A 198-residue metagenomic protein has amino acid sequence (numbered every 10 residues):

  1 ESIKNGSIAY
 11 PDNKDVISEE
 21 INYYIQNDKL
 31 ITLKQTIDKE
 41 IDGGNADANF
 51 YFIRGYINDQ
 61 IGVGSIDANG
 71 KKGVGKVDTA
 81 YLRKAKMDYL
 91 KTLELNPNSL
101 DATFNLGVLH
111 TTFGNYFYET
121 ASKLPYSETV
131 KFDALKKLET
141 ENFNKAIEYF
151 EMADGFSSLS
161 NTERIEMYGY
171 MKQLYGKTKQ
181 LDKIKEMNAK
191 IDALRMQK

Functional and structural regions predicted by a protein language model:
G6, K39-E40, K91-T92, A153 (+1 more regions): Canonical positions in the second alpha-helix
A9, G43, L95, F156-S160 (+1 more regions): Structural marker of alpha-solenoid helical repeat scaffolds
E20, R54, I61, L106 (+2 more regions): Structural register within alpha-helical repeat arrays
Y24, N58, S65, H110 (+3 more regions): Residue at a conserved register position within TPR or TPR-like alpha-solenoid repeats
Q60-K84, T112-Y149: Short coil/linker segments at helix-helix boundaries
